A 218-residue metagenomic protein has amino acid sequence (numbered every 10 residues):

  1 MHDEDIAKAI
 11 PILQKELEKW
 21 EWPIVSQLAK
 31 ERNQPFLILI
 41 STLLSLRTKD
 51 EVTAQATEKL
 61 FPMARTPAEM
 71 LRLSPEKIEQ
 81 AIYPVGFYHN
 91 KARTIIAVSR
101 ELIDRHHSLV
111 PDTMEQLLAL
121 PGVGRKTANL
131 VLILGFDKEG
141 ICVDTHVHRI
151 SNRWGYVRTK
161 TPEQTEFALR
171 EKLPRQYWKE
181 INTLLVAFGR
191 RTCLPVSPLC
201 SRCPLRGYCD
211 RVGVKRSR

Functional and structural regions predicted by a protein language model:
H2-R218: Catalytic cores of DNA base-excision repair glycosylases
